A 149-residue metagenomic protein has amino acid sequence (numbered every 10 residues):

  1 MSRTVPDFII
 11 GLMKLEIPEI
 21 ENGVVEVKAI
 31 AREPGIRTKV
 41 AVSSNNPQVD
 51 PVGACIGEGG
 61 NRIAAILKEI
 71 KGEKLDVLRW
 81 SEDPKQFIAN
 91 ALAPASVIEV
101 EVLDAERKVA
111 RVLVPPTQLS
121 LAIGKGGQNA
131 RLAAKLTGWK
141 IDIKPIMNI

Functional and structural regions predicted by a protein language model:
M1-I149: RNA-contacting regions in translation and RNA-metabolism proteins, encompassing KH/S1 modules where present
